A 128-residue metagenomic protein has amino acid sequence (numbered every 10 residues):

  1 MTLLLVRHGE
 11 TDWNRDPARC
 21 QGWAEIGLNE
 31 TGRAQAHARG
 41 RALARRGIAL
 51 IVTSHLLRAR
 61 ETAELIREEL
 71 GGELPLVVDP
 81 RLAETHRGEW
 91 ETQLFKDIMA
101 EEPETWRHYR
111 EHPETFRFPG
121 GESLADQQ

Functional and structural regions predicted by a protein language model:
V6-R7, D79: Alpha/beta-hydrolase
R7-E73, E101, E122-A125: Active-site-proximal alpha-helix that buttresses catalytic centers in soluble enzyme cores
I26, E69-Q128: Phosphate-handling substructures
